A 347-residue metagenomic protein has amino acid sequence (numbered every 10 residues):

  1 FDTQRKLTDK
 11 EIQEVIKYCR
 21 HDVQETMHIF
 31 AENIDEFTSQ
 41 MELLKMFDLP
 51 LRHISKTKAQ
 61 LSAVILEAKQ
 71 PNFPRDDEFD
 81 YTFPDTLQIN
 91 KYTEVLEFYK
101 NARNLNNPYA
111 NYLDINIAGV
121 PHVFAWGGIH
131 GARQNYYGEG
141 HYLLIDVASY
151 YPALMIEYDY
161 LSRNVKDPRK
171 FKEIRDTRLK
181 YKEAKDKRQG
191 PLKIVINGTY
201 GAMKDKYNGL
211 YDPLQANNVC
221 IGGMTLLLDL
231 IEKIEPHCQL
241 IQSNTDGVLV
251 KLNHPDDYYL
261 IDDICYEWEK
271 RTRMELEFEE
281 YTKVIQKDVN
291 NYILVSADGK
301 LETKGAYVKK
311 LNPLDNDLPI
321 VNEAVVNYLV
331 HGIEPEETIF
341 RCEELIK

Functional and structural regions predicted by a protein language model:
F1-D2, T8-E11, G119-P236, L240-N244 (+1 more regions): Helical catalytic core of nucleic-acid polymerases
F1-L143, V147-A148, L230-K233, C238-P255 (+5 more regions): Conserved "right-hand" nucleotidyltransferase catalytic core of DNA-directed polymerases
Y18, Y151, Y200, N291-Y292 (+1 more regions): Aromatic side chains
R52-K56, G222, L294: Alpha-helix boundary/capping detector
E157-S162, D256-C265, N291-V295: Short secondary-structure boundary/capping segments
T282, V289-N291: Extended amphipathic alpha-helical segments with heptad-repeat/coiled-coil character used for oligomerization, fusion
